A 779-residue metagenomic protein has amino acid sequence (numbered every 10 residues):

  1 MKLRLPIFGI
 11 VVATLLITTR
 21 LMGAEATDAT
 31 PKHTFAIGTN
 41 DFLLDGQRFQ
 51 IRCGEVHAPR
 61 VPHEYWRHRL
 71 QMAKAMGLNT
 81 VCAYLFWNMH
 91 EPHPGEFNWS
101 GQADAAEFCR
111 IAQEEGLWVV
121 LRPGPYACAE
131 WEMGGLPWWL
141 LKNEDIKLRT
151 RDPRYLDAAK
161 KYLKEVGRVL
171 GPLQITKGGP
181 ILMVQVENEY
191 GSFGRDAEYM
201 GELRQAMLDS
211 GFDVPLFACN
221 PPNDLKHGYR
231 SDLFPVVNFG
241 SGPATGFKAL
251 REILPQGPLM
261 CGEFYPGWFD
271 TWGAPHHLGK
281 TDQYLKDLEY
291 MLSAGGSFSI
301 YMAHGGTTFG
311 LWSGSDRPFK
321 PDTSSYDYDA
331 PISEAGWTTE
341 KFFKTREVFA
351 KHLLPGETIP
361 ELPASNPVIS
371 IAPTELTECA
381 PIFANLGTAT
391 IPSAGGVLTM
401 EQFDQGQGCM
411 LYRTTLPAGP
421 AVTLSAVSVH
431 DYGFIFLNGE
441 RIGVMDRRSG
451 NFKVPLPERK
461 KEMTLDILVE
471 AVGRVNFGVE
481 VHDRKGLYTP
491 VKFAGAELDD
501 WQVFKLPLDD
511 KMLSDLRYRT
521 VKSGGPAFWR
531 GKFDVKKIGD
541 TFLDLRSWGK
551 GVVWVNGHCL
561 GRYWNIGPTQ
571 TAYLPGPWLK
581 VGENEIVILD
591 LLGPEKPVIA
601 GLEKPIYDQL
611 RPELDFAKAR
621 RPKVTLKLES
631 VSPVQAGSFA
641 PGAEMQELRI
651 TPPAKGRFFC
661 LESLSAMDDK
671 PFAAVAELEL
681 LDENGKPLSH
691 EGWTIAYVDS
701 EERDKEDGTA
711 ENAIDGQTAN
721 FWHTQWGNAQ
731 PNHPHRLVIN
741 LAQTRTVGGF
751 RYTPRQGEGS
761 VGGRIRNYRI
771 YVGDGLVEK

Functional and structural regions predicted by a protein language model:
A24-T80: N-terminal carbohydrate-binding accessory modules
W66-E132, R204-D209: Aromatic-lined substrate-binding rim segments of carbohydrate-active enzymes
G95-G101, E114, P125-R149, M200 (+4 more regions): Aromatic- and acidic-residue-enriched segments that line the glycan-binding/catalytic groove of carbohydrate-active
D157-H227: Active-site neighborhood of glycoside hydrolase catalytic domains
D209, G240-S333, W337-E340, K344: Catalytic-core region of carbohydrate-active enzymes that cleave or remodel glycosidic bonds
I391-G395, N556, P622-G656, M667-V747 (+1 more regions): Disordered, acidic Ser/Thr/Pro-rich linker "stalks" and the adjacent N-terminal cap of the next globular domain
A421-F436, L465, F533-N556, Y563-W564 (+1 more regions): Aromatic-lined ligand-binding clefts that engage carbohydrates, nucleic acids, or primary amines
I467-V472, I588-P594, E662-D669: Short beta-strand-plus-loop segments that form exposed binding edges in beta-rich domains
